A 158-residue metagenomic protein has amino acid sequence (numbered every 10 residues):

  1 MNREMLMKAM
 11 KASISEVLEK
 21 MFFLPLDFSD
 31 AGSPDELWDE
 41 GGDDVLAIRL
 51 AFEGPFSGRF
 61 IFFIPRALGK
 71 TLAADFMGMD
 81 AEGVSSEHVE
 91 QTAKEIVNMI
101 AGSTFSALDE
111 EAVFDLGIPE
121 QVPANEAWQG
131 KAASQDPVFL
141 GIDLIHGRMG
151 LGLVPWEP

Functional and structural regions predicted by a protein language model:
M1-P158: N-terminal auxiliary interaction/assembly segments of multi-subunit proteins
